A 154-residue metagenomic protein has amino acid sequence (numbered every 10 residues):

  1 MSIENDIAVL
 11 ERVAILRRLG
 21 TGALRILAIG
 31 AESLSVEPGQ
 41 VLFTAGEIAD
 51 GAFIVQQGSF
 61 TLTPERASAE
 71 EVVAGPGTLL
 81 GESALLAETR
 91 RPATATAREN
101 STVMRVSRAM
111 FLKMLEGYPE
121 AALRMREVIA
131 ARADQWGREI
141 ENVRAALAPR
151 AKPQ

Functional and structural regions predicted by a protein language model:
M1-S33, E37, L85, N142 (+1 more regions): Cyclic nucleotide-binding regulatory module and flanking cytosolic helices
D6, G22-L24, R91-P92, A109-A151: A small-molecule sensor/coupling module
E11, A28-I29, G75, T96 (+1 more regions): Alpha-helix boundary recognition
I15, Q40-N100, L112, A130: Cyclic nucleotide-binding regulatory domains
M104: Conserved active-site beta-strand element of glycosyltransferases/polysaccharide synthases
